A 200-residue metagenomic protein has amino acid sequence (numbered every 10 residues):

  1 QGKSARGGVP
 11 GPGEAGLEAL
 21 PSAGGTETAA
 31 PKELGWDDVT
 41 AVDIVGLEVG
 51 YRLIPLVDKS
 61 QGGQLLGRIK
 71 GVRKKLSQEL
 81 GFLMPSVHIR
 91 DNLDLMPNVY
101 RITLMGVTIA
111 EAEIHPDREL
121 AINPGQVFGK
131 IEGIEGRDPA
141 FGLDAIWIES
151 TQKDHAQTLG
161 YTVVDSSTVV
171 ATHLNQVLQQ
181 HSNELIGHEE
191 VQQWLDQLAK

Functional and structural regions predicted by a protein language model:
S4-K200: Membrane-embedded alpha-helical signal segments
